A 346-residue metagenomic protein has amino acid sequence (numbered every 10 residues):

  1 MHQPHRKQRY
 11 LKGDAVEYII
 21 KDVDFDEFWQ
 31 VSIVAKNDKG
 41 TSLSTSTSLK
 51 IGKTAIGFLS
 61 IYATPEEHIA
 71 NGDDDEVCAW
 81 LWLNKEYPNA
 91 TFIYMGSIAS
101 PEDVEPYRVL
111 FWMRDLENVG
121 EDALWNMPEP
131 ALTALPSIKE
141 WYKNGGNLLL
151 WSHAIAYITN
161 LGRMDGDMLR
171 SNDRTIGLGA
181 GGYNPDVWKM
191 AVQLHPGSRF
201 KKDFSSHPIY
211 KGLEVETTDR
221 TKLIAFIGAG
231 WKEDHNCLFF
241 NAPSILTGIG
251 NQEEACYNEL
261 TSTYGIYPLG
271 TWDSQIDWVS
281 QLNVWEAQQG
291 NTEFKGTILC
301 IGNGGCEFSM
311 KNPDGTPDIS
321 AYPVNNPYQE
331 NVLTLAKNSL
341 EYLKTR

Functional and structural regions predicted by a protein language model:
M1-D26, D38-T41: Recognizes extended acidic, P/S/T-rich segments that occur within or adjacent to Ig-like beta-sandwich modules
F25, K36-K53: Extracellular fibronectin type III
S44, G304-G305, G315, A321-R346: A recurrent domain-boundary module in secreted/ectodomain proteins
G52-P65, T297-L299, P327, K337: Boundary/junction segments of secreted and surface-exposed precursor proteins
G57-S171: Helical hinge/lid and interdomain linker segments adjacent to catalytic or ligand-binding clefts that mediate domain
N118-L238: A glycine-rich, often tryptophan-bearing local segment used as a flexible ligand/cofactor-contacting loop or short
N184-P313: Catalytic beta-strand/loop cores that center a nucleophilic Ser/Cys/Thr and support acyl-enzyme chemistry
